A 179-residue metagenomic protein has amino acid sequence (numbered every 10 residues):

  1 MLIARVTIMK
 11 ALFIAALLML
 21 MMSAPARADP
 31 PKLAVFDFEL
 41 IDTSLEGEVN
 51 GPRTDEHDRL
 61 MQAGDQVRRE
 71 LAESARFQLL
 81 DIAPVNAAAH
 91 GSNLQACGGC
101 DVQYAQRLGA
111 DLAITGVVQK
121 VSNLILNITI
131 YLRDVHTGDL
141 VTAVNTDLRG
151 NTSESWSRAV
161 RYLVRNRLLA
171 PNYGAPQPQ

Functional and structural regions predicted by a protein language model:
M1-M9: N-terminal secretory signal peptides that target proteins for export/translocation
L12-M21: Bacterial N-terminal signal peptides
S23-P25: N-terminal signal peptide c-region/cleavage motif recognized by signal peptidases
A28-L45, D65, E73-S74, V102-R107 (+2 more regions): C-terminal/domain-edge helix-coil "capping" segments
E48-D58, H90-G91: Second-shell loop/turn segments in exported
R53-V85: N-terminal, post-signal-peptide region of Sec/Tat-exported proteins
A72-T115: Short, solvent-exposed, polar/charged sequence segments at loop or secondary-structure edges
